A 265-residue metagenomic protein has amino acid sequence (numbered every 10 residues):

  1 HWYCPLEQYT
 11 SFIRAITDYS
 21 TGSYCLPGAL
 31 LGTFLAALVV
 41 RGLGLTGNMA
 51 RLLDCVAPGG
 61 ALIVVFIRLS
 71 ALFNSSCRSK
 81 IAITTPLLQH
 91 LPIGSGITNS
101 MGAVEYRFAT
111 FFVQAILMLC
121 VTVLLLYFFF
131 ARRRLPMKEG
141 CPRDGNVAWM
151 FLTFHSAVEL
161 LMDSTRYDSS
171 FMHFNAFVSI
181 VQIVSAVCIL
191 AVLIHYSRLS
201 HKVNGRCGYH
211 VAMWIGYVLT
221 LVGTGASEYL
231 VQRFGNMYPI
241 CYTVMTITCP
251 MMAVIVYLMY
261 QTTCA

Functional and structural regions predicted by a protein language model:
H1-A265: Hydrophobic, membrane-interfacing alpha helices
